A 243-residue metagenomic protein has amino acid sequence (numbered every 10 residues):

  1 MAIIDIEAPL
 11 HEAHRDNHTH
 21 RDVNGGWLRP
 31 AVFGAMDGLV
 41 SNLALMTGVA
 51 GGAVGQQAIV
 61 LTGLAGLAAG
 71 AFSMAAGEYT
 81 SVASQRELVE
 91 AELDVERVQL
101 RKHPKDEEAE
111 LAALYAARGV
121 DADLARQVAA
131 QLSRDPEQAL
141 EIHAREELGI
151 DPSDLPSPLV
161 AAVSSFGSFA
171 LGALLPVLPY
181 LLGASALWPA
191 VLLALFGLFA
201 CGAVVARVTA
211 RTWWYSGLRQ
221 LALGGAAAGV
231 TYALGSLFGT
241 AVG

Functional and structural regions predicted by a protein language model:
A2-P30, V82-S165: Cytosol/matrix-facing amphipathic helices and coiled-coil assembly/linker segments of eukaryotic membrane proteins
A2-S81: Internal alpha-helical transmembrane segments
V23-G34, Q56-L64, L124, P158-V163 (+2 more regions): The feature identifies polytopic integral membrane transport proteins across all domains of life
G38-N42, S165-L175: Core segments of transmembrane alpha-helices that mediate helix-helix packing or line hydrophobic substrate/ligand
A184-F196: Structural signature of hydrophobic alpha-helical transmembrane segments
A200-A227: Interfacial loop-to-transmembrane junctions
Y232-G243: Juxtamembrane boundary at the C-terminal end of a transmembrane helix
